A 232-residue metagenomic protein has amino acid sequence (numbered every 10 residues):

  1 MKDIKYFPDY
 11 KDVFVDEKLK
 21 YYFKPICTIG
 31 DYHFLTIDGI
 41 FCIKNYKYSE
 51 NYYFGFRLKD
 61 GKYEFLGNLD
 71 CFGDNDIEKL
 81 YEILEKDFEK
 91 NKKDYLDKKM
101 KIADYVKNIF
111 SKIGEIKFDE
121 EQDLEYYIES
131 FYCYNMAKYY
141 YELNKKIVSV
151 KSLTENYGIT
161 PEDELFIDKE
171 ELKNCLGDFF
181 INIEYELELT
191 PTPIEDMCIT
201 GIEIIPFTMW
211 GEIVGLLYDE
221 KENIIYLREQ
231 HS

Functional and structural regions predicted by a protein language model:
M1-S232: Long compositionally biased, domain-poor regions of proteins
